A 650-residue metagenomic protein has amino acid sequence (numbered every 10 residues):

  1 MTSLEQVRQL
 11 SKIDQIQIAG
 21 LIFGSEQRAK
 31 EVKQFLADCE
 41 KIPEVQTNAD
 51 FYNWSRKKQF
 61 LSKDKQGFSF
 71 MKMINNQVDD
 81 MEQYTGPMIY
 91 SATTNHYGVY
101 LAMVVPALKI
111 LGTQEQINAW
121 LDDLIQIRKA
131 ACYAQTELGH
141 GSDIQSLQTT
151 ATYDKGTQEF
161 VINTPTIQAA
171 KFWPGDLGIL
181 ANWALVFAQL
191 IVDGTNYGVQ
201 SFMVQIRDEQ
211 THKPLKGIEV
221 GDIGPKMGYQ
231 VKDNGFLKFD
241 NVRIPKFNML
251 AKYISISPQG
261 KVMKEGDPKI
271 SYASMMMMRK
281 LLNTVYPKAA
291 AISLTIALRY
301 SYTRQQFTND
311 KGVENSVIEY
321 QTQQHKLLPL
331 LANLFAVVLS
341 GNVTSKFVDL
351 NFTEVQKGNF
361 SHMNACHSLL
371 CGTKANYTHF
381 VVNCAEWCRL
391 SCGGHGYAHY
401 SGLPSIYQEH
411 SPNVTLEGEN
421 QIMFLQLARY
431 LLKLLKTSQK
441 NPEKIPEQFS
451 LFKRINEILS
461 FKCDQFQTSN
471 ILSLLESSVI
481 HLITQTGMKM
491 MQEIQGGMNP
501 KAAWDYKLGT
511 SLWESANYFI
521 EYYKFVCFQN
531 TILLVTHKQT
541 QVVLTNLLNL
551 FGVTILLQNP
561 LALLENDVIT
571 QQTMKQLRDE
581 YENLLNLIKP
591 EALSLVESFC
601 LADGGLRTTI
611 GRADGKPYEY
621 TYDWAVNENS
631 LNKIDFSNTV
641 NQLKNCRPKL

Functional and structural regions predicted by a protein language model:
M1-L650: Flavin-dependent oxidoreductase catalytic core characteristic of acyl-CoA dehydrogenase/oxidase-like enzymes
